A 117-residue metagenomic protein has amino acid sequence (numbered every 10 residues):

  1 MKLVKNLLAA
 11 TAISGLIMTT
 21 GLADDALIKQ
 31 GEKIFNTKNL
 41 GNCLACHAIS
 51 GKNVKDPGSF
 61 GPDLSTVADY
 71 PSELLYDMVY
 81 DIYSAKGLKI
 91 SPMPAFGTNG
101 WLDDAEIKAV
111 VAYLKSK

Functional and structural regions predicted by a protein language model:
M1-D25: N-terminal export/targeting leaders of redox proteins
T19-K38: Electrostatic cytochrome c docking/interface patches
Q30-I34, S59, D63, L74 (+1 more regions): Extracytoplasmic/secreted proteins, especially bacterial periplasmic and envelope-associated proteins
N36, D69, Y80, S84 (+1 more regions): Sec-exported extracytoplasmic/periplasmic mature domains
L40-S50, V110: The canonical Cys-X-X-Cys-His
A48-Y80, T98: Gly/Gly-Pro-rich "capping" loops immediately C-terminal to redox-active cysteine motifs in periplasmic/lumenal
E73, T98-K117: C-terminal capping alpha-helices of c-type cytochrome domains
